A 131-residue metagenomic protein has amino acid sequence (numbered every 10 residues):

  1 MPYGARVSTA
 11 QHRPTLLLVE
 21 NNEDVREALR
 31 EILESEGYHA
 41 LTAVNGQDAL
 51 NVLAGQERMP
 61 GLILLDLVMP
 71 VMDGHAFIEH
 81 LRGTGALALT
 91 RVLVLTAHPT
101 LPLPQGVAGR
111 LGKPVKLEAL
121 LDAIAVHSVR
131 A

Functional and structural regions predicted by a protein language model:
M1-L17, E23, M59, G112 (+1 more regions): Non-catalytic signal-transmission and effector/linker regions of two-component phosphorelay proteins
R13, R58-G61, G85-R91: His-Asp phosphorelay/catalytic-motif detector in bacterial-type signaling
E27-S35: Charged docking surfaces used in two-component/phosphorelay signaling
T42-L62: Acidic, metal-coordinating helix/loop segments flanking the phosphotransfer/catalytic sites of two-component signaling
D66: Active-site residues of response regulator receiver
M69: Receiver (REC) domain active-site loop signature in two-component systems and cognate sites in sensor histidine kinases
L93-T96: Hydrophobic/aromatic residues positioned on beta-strands within the core alpha/beta folds
